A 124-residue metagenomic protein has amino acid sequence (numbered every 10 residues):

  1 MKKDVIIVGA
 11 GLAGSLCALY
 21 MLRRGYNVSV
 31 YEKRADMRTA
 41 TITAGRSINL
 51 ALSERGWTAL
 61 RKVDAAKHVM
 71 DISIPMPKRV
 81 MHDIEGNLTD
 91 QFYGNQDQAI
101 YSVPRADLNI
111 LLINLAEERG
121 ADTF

Functional and structural regions predicted by a protein language model:
M1-K3, G45: Extreme N-terminus of proteins, especially the signal/transit-peptide cleavage junction and the first residues
K3-V30: N-terminal Rossmann-like FAD-binding beta1-loop-alpha1 element of flavoenzymes
I7, R46, Y101-S102: A generic secondary-structure micro-motif detector that highlights 1-2 residue hydrophobic/ambivalent hotspots embedded
A10, N49, R105: Charged, low-complexity surface patches
L22-G45: Glycine-rich FAD pyrophosphate-binding loop
T43, I48-N49, G56: Glycine-rich active-site loop/strand segments that organize a redox cofactor
S53-F124: Conserved N-terminal helical subregion
